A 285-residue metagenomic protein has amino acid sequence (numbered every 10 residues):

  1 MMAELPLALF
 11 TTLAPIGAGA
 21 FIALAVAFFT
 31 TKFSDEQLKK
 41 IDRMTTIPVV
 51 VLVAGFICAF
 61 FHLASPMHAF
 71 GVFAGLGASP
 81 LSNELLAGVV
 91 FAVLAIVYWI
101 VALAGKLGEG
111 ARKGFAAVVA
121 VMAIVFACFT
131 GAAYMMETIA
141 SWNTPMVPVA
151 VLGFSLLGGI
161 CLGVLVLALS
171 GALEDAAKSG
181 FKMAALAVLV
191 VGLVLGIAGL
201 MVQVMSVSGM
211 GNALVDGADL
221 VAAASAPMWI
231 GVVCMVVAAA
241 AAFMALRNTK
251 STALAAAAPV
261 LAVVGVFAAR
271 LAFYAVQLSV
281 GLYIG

Functional and structural regions predicted by a protein language model:
M1-A54, L271, A275-V276: N-terminal signal-anchor module of multipass membrane proteins
M1-P15, K40-M44, A74-V89, P145-A150 (+1 more regions): Membrane-entry segments of alpha-helical transmembrane domains in multi-pass membrane proteins
L7, G71-A78, I139-V151, G217-A218 (+1 more regions): Non-cytosolic membrane-interface motifs at loop->transmembrane helix junctions
T11-P15, D35, A87-V89, L94-A258 (+1 more regions): Long, contiguous internal "core" modules enriched in hydrophobic/ aromatic residues
K32-S79, F91: Glycine/small-residue-rich interface belts in oligomeric ring/scaffold proteins and their assembly partners
A59-A69, M201-N212, Y274: Hydrophobic transmembrane helix segments
A268-G285: Juxtamembrane boundary at the C-terminal end of a transmembrane helix
